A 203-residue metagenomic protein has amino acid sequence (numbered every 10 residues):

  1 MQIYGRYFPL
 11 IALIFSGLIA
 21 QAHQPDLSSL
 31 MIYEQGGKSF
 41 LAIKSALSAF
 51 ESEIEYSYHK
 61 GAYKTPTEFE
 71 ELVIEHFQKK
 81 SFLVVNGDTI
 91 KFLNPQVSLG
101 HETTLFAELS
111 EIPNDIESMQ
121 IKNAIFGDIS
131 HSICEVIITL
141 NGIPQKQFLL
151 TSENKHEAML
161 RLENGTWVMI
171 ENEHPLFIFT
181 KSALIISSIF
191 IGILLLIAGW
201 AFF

Functional and structural regions predicted by a protein language model:
M1-F8: Bacterial N-terminal signal peptides that target proteins for export
P9-G17: Bacterial N-terminal signal peptides
Q21-S188, L194-A201: N-terminal soluble domains immediately following signal/targeting peptides that reside in extracytoplasmic
